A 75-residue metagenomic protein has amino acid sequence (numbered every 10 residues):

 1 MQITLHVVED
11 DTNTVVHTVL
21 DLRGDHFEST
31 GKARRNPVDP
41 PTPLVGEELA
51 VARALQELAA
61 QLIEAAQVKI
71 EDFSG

Functional and structural regions predicted by a protein language model:
M1-H17, D21-H26, K32-G75: Polyanion-binding surfaces on beta-sheet-dominated domains and ring/shell assemblies
